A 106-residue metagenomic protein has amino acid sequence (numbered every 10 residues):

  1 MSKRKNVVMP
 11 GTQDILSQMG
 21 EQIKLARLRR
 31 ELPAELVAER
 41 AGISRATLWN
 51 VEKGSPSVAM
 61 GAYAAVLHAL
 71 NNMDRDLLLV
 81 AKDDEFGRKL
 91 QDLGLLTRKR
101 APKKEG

Functional and structural regions predicted by a protein language model:
S2, G61-L79: DNA major-groove recognition helix of helix-turn-helix/homeodomain DNA-binding modules
K3-R29: A short, Lys/Arg-rich alpha-helix, primarily the initiator
E21-V37, T97-E105: Short basic helix-loop element that most often maps to the first helix and adjoining turn of HTH DNA-binding modules
E31-W49: Short alpha-helical DNA-recognition segment
P33, A59-A62: Residues that mark the N-terminal boundary/hinge immediately upstream of a DNA-recognition element
L77-G106: Short, charged recognition helix plus adjacent turn of helix-turn-helix-like nucleic-acid-binding domains
